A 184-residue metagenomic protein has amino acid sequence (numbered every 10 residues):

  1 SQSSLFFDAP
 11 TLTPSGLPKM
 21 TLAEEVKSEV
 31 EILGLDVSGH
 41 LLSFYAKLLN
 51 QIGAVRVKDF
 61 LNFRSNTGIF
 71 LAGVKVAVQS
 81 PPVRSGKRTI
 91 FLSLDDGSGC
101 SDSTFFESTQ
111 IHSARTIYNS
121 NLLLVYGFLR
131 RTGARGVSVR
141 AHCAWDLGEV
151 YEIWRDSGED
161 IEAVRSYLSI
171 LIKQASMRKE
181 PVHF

Functional and structural regions predicted by a protein language model:
S1-F184: Noncatalytic, beta-rich nucleic-acid-contacting surfaces in large DNA/RNA-processing enzymes
